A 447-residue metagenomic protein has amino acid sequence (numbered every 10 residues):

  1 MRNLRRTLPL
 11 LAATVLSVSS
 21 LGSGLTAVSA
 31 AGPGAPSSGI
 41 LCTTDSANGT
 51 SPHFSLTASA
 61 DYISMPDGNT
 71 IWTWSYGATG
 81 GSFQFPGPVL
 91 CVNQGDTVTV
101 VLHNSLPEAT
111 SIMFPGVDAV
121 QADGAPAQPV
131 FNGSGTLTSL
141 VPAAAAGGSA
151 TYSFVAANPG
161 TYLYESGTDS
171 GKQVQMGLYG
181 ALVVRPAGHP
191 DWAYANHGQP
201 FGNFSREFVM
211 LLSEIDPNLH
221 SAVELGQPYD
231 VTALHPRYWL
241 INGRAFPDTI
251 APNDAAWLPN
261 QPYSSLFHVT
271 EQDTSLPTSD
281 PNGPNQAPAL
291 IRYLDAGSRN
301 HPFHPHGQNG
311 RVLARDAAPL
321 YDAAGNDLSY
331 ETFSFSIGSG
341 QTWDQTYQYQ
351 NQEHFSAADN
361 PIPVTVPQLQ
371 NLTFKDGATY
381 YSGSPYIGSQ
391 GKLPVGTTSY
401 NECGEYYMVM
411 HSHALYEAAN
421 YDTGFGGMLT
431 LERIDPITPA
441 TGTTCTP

Functional and structural regions predicted by a protein language model:
R2-R6, S20-P447: Copper-binding active sites and cupredoxin-like electron-transfer domains, recognizing His/Cys-rich ligand loops
L11-S23: Bacterial N-terminal signal peptides
